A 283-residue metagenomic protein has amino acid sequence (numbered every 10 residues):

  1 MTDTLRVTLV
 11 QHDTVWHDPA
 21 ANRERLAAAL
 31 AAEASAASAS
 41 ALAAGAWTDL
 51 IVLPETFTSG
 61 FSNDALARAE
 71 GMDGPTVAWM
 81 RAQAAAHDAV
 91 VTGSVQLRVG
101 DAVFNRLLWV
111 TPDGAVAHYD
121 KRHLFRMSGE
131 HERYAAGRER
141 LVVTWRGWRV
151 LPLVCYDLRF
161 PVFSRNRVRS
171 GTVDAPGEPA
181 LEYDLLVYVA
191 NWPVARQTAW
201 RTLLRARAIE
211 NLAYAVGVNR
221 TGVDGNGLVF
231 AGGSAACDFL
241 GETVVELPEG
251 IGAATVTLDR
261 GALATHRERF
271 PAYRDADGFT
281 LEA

Functional and structural regions predicted by a protein language model:
M1-A37, A41-L50, V187: N-terminal active-site segment of His-dependent metallophosphoesterases
A28-P112, V194-A206, E210: Cys-nucleophile CN-hydrolase/nitrilase-fold catalytic domain and related Cys-dependent amidase chemistry that acts on
G45, I51, R149-V154, V187-Y188 (+1 more regions): Short hydrophobic-aromatic micro-motifs
S59, L108, Y119-F125, A235 (+1 more regions): Short beta->alpha transition motifs characteristic of CBS
E70, R98-D184, A190, A195-T202 (+2 more regions): Active-site catalytic loop in hydrolytic enzyme cores
P75-T92, L158-A254: CN hydrolase (nitrilase-like) catalytic-core segments centered on the catalytic cysteine and neighboring Lys/Glu
G93-V95, R106-W109, L141-V143, S234-A236 (+1 more regions): Short beta-strand scaffold segments in enzyme catalytic cores
T255-A283: Short, basic/aromatic-enriched C-terminal tail that caps enzymatic domains
